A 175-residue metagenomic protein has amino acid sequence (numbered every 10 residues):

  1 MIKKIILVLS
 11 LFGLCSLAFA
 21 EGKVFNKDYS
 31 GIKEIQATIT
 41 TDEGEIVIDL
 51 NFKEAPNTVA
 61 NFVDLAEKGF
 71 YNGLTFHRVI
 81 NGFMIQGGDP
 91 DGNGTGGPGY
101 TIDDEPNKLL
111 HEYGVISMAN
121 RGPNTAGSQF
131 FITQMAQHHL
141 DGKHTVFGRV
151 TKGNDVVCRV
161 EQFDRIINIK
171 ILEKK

Functional and structural regions predicted by a protein language model:
I2, G13-K175: Cyclophilin-like peptidyl-prolyl cis-trans isomerases
K3-V8: Sec-dependent signal peptide recognition, specifically the positively charged N-region followed immediately by
